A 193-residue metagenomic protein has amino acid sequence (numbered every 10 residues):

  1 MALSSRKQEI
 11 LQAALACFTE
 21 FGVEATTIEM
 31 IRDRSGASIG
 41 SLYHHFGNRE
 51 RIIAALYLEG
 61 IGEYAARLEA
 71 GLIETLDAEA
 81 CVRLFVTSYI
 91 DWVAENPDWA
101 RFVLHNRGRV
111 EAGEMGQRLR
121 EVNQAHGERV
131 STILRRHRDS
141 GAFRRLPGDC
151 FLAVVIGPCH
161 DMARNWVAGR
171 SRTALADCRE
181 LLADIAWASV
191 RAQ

Functional and structural regions predicted by a protein language model:
M1-S5, Q12, A16, A168: N-terminal intrinsically disordered/low-complexity leader segments
R6-A14, I31, L56-G60, Y64 (+2 more regions): Generic hydrophobic, amphipathic alpha-helix propensity
R6-E9, C17-R51, A55: Helix-turn-helix
A55, E69-D98, F151-V155, R179: Hydrophobic alpha-helical connector segments
G62-A66, A70, G113-S140, D149-A153: Amphipathic alpha-helical packing segments from all-alpha helical-bundle domains
G71, T87-A94, L104-R109, A186-S189: Helix-loop "lid/cap" segments that line or gate small-molecule binding pockets
L84, S88-D91, Q124-R136, P158 (+1 more regions): C-terminal peripheral helix-coil segments that are non-catalytic and often amphipathic
A94-E114, S131, R164-A168: Amphipathic alpha-helical segments used for helix-helix packing
